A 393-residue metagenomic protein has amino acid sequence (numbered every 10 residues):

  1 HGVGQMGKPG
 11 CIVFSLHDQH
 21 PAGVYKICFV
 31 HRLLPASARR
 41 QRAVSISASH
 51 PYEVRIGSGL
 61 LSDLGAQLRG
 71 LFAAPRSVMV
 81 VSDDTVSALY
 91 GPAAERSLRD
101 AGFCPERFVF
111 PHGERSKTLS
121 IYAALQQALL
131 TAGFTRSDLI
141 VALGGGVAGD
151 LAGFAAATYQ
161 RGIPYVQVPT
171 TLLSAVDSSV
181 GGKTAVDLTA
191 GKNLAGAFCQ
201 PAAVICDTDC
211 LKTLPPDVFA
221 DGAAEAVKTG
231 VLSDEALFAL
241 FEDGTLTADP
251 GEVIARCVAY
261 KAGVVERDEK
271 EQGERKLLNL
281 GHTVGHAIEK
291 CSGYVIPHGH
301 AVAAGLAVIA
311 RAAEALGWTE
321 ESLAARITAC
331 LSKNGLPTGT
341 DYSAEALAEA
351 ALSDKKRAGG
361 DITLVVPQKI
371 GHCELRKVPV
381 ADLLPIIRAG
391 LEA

Functional and structural regions predicted by a protein language model:
G4, P9-G10, S15, P21-A22: Short linear motifs in low-complexity or flexible loops
L16, L33-L34: Leucine-biased recognition of intrinsically disordered, low-complexity hydrophobic segments
P35-L139: ATP/NTP phosphate-donor binding region
G57, V80, T118, P169 (+4 more regions): Residue-level signal for inorganic ion chemistry
V147-F154, A175, A287: Short glycine/serine/threonine-rich phosphate/pyrophosphate-binding segments that cradle anionic phosphate groups
F154-G244: A glycine/threonine-rich phosphate-anchoring loop and its flanking beta-alpha core in nucleotide/phosphate-binding
A224-A226, W318-A393: C-terminal charged capping/lid subdomain of soluble metabolic enzymes
A239-A346: Active-site segments that bind and position negatively charged phosphate/pyrophosphate groups
